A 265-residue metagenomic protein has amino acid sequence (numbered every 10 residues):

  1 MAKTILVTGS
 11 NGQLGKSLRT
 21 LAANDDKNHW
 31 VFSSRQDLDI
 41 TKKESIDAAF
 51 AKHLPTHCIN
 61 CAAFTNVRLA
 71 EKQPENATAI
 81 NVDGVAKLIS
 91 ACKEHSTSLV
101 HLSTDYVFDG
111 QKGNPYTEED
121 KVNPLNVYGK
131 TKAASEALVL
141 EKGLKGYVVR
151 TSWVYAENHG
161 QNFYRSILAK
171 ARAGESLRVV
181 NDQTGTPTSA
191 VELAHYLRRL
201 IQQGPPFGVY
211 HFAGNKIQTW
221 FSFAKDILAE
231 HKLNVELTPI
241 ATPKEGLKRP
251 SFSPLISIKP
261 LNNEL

Functional and structural regions predicted by a protein language model:
A2-A23: N-terminal Rossmann NAD(P)H-binding glycine-rich loop of SDR-like oxidoreductase domains
T8, S33, C58-A62, L99-T104 (+2 more regions): SDR active-site strand-loop-helix element
Q13, Y196, Q203-E245, S251-F252: Mid/C-terminal beta-alpha module of Rossmann-like enzyme folds, strongest in SDR-family dehydrogenases/epimerases
D26-A48: Adenosine-cofactor binding site in Rossmann-like domains, unifying the SAM/SAH pocket of S-adenosylmethionine-dependent
K43-I80, A91: NAD(P)H-binding glycine-rich loop region in Rossmannoid oxidoreductase-like domains and their noncatalytic homologs
A79, G84-K87, V107-V149, Y155: Catalytic helix-loop patch of NAD(P)-dependent Rossmann-fold dehydrogenases
E94-S98: A short helix->loop->beta-strand "cap" motif at the edges of active sites that frequently abuts
A137-G185, E192: NAD(P)-dependent short-chain dehydrogenase/reductase
